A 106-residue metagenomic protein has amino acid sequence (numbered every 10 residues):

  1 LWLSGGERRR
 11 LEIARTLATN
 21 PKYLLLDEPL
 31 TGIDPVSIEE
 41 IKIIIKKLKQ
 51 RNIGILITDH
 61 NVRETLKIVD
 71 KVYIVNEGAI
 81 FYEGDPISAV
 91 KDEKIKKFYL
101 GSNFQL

Functional and structural regions predicted by a protein language model:
L1-L3, E7: Conserved ABC ATPase signature
I13: Hydrophobic anchor residue at the start of the ABC signature
N20: Conserved catalytic motifs of ABC-family nucleotide-binding domains
L24-E28: Catalytic Walker B motif of ABC-type/P-loop ATPase nucleotide-binding domains
E39-R51: Helical segment within the ABC ATPase nucleotide-binding domain
T65-K67: A short, surface-exposed alpha-helical micro-motif characterized by mixed small hydrophobic and charged/polar residues
